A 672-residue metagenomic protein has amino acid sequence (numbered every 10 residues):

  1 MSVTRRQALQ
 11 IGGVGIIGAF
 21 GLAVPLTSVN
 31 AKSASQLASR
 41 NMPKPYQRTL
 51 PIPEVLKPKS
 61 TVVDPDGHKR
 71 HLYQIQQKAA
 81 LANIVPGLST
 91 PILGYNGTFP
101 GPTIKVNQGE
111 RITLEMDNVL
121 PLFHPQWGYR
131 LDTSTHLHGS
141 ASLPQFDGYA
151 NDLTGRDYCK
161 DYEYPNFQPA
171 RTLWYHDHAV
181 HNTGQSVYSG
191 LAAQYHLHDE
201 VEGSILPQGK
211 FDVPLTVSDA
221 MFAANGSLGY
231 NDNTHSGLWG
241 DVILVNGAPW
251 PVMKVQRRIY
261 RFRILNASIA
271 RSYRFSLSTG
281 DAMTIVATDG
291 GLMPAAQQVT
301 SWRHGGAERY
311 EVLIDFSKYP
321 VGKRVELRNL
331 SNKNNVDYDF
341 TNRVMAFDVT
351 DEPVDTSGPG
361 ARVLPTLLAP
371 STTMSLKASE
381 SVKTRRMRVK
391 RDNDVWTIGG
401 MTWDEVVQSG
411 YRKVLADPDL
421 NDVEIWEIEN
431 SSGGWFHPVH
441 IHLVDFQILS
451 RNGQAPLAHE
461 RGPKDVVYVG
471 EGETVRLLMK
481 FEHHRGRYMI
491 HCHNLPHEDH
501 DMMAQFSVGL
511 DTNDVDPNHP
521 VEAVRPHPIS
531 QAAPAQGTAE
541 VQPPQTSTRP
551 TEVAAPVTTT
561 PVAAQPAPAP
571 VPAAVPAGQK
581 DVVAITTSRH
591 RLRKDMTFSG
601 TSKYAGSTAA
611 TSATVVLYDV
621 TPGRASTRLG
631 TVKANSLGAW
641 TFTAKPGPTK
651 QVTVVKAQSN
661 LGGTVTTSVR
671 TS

Functional and structural regions predicted by a protein language model:
M1-I16: N-terminal secretory signal peptides and thylakoid transit peptides that target proteins across membranes
Q10, G18, L22-Q74, K78 (+4 more regions): Extended terminal and domain-junction accessory segments
H71-H198, I205, R271-H304, R324-D337 (+3 more regions): Histidine- and aromatic-enriched segments that form or immediately flank copper-ligand environments
Q108-R111, Q256-I259, N421-V423, R591-F598: Short coil/turn motif common to extracellular beta-sandwich-like domains
S142-L153, M221-A369, P456: Histidine- and aromatic-rich segments of cupredoxin/plastocyanin-like copper-binding domains
D161-Y164, E311-D315, R476-M479, A639-P646: Exposed aromatic-hydrophobic patches
Q168-P169, K318-V321, H483-H484, K645-Q651: Surface-exposed, short loops/turns at beta-strand junctions within beta-sandwich domains
G578-S672: Ser/Thr-rich low-complexity repeats and stalk/linker segments
